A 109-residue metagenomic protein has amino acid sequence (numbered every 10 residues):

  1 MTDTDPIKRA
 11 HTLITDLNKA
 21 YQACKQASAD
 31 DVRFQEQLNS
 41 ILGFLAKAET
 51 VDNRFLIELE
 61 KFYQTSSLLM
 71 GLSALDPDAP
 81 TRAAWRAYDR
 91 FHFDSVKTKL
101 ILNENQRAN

Functional and structural regions predicted by a protein language model:
T2-N39, R90-F93, K97-Q106: Short terminal alpha-helical segments
A20-M70: Amphipathic alpha-helical interaction modules
K61-N109: Amphipathic alpha-helical binding modules
